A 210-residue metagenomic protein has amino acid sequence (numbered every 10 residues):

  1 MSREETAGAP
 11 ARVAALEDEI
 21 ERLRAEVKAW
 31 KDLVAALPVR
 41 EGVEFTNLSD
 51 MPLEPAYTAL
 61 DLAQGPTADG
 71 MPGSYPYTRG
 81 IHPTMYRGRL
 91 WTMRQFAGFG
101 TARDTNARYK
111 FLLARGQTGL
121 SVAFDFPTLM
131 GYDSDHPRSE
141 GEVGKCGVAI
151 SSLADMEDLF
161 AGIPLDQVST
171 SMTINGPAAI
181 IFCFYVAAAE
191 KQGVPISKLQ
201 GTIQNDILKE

Functional and structural regions predicted by a protein language model:
S2-E210: Catalytic alpha/beta active-site cores
